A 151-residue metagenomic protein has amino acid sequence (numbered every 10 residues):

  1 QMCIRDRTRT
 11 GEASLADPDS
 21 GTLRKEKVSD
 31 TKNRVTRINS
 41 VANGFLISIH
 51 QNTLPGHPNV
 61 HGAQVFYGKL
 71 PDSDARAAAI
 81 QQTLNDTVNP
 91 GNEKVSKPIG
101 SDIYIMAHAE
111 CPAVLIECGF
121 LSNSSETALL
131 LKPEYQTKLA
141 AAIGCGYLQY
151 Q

Functional and structural regions predicted by a protein language model:
Q1, L84-V88, Y147: Hydrophobic, Leu/Ile/Phe/Ala-enriched alpha-helical segments that form helix-helix packing faces
Q1, R5-A75: Catalytic-core regions of hydrolytic enzymes
R5-T8, D86-V95, H108-E110: Noncatalytic linker/hinge segments flanking ATPase motor cores
E26, F66-K69, L84-T87, P133-T137: Short, low-complexity, polar/charged sequence segments that are solvent-exposed and flexible
T31-V35, G62-A63, D74-Q81, I103 (+3 more regions): Extracytoplasmic/secreted envelope proteins and their assembly/folding machinery, especially bacterial periplasmic
V41, S48, P55-G56, K94-Q151: Active-site-adjacent mobile loop/cap segments within catalytic or ligand-binding domains
D72-I99: Active-site-adjacent substrate-binding region of metalloamidase/peptidase-like peptide-processing proteins
